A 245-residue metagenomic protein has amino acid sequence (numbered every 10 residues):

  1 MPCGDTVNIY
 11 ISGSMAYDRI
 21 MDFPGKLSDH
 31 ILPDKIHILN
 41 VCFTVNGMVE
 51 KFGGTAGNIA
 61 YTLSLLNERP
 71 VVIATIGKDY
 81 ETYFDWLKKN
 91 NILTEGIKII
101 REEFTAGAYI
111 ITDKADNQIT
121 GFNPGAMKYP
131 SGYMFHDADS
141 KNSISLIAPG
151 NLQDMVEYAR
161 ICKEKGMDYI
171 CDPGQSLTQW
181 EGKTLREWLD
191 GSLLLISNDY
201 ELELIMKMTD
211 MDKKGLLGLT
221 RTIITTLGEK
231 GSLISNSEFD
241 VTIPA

Functional and structural regions predicted by a protein language model:
P2-V71, T82, P244: Glycine-rich phosphate/adenosyl-contacting loop at the front of the ribokinase-like
I9, D210-A245: Conserved phosphate-binding/catalytic region of the ribokinase-like
I9, E68-V71, T94, Y169 (+1 more regions): Hydrophobic anchor at the start of a short beta-strand that flanks the dinucleotide cofactor-binding loop
S14, A74-K78, I99, K114 (+1 more regions): Cofactor-binding loop segments of dinucleotide-utilizing enzymes, especially the Rossmann-like FAD- and NAD(P)+-binding
R69-G96: A glycine-rich beta-to-alpha transition motif near the start of alpha/beta enzyme domains, typified by
E95-I100, A108-P149, Q153: Conserved phosphate-binding/catalytic loop of the ribokinase/pfkB sugar-kinase fold
A138-S140, L189, L217: A short, aliphatic-rich alpha-helical micro-motif
I144-K213, K230-S232: Conserved beta-alpha-beta core of the PfkB/ribokinase-like small-molecule kinase fold
